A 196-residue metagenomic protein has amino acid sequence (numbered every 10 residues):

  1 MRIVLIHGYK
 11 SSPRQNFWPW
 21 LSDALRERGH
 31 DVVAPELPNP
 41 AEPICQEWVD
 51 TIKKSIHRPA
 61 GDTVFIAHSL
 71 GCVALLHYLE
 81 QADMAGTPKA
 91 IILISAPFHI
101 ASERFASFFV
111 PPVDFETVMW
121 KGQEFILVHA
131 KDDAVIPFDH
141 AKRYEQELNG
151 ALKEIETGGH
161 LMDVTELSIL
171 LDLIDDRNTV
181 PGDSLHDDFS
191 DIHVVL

Functional and structural regions predicted by a protein language model:
M1-G61: Active-site catalytic motif of lipid deacylating hydrolases and related acyltransferases
G8, L37-P40, I91-A101: Active-site nucleophile loop of the alpha/beta-hydrolase fold
P35-P38, K153-G159, V164: Short glycine-rich catalytic loops that host catalytic nucleophiles or stabilize transition states across multiple
P43-I44, G158-L171: Catalytic histidine-centered segment of alpha/beta-hydrolase-like enzymes
V64-I66, I91, L127: Conserved alpha/beta-hydrolase fold motif
F65-L76: Gly/Ala-rich beta-loop-alpha elbow adjacent to hydrolase catalytic centers
K121, I126-H129, D133: Short beta-strand/loop motif that positions the catalytic acidic residue of the alpha/beta-hydrolase fold
A134-H140, D163: Conserved alpha/beta-hydrolase "acid-adjacent" motif
